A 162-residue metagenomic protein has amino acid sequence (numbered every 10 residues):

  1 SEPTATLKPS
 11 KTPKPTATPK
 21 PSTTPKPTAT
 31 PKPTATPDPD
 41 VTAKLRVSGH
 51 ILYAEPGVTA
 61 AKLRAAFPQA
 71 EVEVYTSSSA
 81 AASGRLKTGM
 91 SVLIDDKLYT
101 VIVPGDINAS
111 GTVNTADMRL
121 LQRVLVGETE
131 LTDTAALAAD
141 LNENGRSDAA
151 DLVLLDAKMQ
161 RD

Functional and structural regions predicted by a protein language model:
E2-D38: Ser/Thr-rich, Proline-interspersed low-complexity disordered segments
A35-E71: Solvent-exposed, low-complexity, repeat-rich "mucin-like" stalks and linkers
G49, S78-A82, I102-T112, A136-R146 (+1 more regions): Short, recurring structural edge motifs at helix starts
A60-A61, A82, D96-T100: Short, surface-exposed beta-strand/loop "edge" segments at domain boundaries and coil↔beta transitions
A70-A80: Short glycine-rich, low-complexity/disordered patches
L86-K97: Append "Rare intracellular matches occur via the same short Y/T/C beta-strand/loop motifs
S110-T134, N144-D162: Alpha-helical segments with a strong preference for the paired helices of cellulosomal dockerin domains
